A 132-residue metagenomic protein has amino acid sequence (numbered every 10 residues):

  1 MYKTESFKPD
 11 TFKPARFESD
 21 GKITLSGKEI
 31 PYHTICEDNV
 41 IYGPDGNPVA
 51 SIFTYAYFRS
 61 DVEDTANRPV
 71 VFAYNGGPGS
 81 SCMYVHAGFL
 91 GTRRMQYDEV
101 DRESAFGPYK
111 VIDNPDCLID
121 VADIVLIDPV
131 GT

Functional and structural regions predicted by a protein language model:
M1-V70: Catalytic-loop region of hydrolases
Y2-K3, P48-T132: N-terminal cap/lid subdomain of alpha/beta-hydrolase-fold enzymes
